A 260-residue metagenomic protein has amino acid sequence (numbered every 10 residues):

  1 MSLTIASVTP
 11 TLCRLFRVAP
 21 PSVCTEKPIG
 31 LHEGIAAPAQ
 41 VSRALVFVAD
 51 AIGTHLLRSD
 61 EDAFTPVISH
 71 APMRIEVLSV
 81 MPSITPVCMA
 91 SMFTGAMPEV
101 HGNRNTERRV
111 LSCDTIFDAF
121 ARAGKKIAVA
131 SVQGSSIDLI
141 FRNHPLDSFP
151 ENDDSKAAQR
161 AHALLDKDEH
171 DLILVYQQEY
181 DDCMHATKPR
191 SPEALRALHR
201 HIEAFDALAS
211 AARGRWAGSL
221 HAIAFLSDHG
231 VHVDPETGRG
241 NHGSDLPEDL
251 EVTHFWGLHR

Functional and structural regions predicted by a protein language model:
M1-R260: Feature captures the catalytic ectodomains and active-site-proximal regions of enzymes that hydrolyze or transfer
